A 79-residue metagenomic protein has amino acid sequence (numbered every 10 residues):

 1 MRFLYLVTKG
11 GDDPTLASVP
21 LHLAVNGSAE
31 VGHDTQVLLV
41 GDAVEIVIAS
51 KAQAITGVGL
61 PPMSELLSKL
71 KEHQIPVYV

Functional and structural regions predicted by a protein language model:
L4-S18, A49-K51: Short, glycine-rich nucleotide/cofactor-binding loops
T8, V40-D42: Cofactor-binding loop segments of dinucleotide-utilizing enzymes, especially the Rossmann-like FAD- and NAD(P)+-binding
A17-E30, V37: Histidine-anchored nucleotide/phosphate-binding helix
A24, D34-V40, V77-V79: Short internal beta-strands
V31-G32, Q74: Glycine-centered short loops/turns at secondary-structure junctions
A43-G57: N-terminal beta-loop-helix "entrance" segment that forms/cooperates in small-molecule cofactor or anionic ligand
Q53-V79: A glycine-rich helix N-cap at a beta->alpha junction
